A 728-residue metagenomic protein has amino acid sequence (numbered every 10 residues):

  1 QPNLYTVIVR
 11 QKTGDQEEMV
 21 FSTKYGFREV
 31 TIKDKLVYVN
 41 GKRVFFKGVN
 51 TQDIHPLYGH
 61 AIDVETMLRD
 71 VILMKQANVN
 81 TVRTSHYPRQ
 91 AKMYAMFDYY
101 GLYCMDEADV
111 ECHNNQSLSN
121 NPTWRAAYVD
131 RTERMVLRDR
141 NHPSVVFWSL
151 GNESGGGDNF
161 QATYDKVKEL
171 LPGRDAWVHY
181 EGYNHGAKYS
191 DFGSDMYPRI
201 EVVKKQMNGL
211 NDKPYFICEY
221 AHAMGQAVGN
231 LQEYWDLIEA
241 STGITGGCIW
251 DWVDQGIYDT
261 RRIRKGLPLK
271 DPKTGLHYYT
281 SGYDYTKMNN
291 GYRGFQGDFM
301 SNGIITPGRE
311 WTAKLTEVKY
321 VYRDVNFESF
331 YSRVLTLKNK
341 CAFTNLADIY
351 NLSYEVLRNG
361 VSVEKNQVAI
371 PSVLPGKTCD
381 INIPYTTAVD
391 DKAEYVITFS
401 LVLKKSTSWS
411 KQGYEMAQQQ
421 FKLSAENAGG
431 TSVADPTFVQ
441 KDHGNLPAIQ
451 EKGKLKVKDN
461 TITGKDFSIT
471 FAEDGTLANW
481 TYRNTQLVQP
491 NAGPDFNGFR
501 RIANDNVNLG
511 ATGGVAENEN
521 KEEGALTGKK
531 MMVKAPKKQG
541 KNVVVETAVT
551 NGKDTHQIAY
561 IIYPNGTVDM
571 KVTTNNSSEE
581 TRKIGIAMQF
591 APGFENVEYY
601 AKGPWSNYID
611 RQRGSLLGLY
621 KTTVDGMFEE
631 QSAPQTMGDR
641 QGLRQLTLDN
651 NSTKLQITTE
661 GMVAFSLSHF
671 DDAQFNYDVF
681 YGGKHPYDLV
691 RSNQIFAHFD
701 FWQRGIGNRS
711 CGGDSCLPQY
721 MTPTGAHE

Functional and structural regions predicted by a protein language model:
Q1-K33, V389-L455: Extended acidic/polar, glycine-enriched regions that form or flank non-catalytic beta-rich accessory modules
Y5-R10, D15-D158, V318, R500 (+1 more regions): Active-site-adjacent substrate/metal-binding segments within catalytic domains of carbohydrate-active enzymes
T6-V9, T13-K47, Y258-T280, F467-T470 (+2 more regions): Carboxylate/His-rich catalytic cores and anion/metal-binding grooves
G14, E355-S362, K404, R483-T485: Change "in extracellular beta-sheet-rich domains … of secreted and cell-surface proteins" to "in beta-sheet-rich domains
V71-M74, T81-M300: Substrate-binding/catalytic cleft of secreted carbohydrate-active enzymes, primarily glycoside hydrolases
V146-W148, Q206-T378, N382, T387-V389 (+3 more regions): Substrate-binding clefts and catalytic carboxylate motifs of secreted carbohydrate-active enzymes
T344-L352, K411, E579-G585: Short, hydrophobic/aromatic beta-strand segments
P384-K392, K405-T407, S424-E728: Beta-strand/loop-rich accessory regions of lumenal/periplasmic or secreted enzymes, predominantly carbohydrate-active
